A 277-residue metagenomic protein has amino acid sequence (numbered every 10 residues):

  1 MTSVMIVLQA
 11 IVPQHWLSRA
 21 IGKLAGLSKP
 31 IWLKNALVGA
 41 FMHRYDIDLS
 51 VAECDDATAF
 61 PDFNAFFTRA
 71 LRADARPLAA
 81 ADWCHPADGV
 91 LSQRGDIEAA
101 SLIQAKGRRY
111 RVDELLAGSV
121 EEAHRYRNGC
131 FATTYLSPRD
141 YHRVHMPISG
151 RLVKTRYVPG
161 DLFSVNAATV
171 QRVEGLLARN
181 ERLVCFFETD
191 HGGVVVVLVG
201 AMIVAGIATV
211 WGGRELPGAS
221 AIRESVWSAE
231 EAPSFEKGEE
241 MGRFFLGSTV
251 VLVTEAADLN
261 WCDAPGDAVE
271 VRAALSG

Functional and structural regions predicted by a protein language model:
M1-G277: Contiguous, well-folded functional domains in the mature portion of proteins
